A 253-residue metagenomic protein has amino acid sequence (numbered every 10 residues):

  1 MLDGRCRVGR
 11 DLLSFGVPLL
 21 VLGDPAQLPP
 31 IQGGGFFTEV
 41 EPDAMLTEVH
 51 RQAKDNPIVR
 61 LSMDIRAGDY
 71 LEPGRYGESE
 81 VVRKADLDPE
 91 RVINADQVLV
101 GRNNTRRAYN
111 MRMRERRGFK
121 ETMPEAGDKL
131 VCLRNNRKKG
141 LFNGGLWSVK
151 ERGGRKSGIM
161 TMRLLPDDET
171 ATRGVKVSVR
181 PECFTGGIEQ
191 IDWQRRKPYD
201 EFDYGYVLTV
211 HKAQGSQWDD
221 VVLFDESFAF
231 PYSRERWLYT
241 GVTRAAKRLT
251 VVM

Functional and structural regions predicted by a protein language model:
M1-M253: Conserved ATP-binding/catalytic motifs of P-loop helicase motor domains
